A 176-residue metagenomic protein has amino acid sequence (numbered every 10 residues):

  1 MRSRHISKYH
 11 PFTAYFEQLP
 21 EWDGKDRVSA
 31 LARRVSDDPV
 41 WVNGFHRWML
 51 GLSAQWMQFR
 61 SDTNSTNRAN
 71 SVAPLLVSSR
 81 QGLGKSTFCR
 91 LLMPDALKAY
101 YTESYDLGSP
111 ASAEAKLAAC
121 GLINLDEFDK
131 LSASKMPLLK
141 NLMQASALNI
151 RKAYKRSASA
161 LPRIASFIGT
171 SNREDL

Functional and structural regions predicted by a protein language model:
R4-A119: P-loop NTPase catalytic core of nucleic-acid-dependent motor ATPases
Q55, N172-L176: Short beta-turn/strand-loop junction motif enriched in small, turn-promoting residues
A73, D129, R156-S159: Conserved nucleotide-state-sensing and coupling region of NTP-binding domains
P74, I123-N124, S166-I168: Hydrophobic/aromatic beta-strand patches that form the interior of the parallel beta-sheet core in alpha/beta enzyme
S112-A118, R151-T170: AAA+/SF3 P-loop NTPase mechanochemical coupling elements
C120-Q144, D175-L176: Conserved AAA+/SF3 P-loop NTPase catalytic/coupling segment centered on the Walker-B
M136-S159: Conserved catalytic/switch belt of AAA+ P-loop NTPases
